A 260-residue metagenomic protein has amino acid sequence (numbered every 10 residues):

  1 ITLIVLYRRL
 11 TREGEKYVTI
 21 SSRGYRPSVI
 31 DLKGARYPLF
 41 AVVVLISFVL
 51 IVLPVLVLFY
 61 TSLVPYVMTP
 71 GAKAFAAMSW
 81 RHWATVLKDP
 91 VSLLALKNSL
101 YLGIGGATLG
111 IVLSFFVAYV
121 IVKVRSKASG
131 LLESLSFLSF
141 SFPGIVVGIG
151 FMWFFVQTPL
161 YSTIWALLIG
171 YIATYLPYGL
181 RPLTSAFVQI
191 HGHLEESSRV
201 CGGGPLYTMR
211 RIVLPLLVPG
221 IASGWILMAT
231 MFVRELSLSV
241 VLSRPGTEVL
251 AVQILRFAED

Functional and structural regions predicted by a protein language model:
I1, I30-Y37, S62-T69, F75-V91 (+2 more regions): Interhelical loop and adjacent transmembrane-helix boundary motif in polytopic membrane transport permeases
I1-I4, A41-V55, L138, F142 (+4 more regions): Transmembrane alpha-helices
L3-E13, G105-S136, G192-L194, P205-I212: Transmembrane-helix boundary motif in ABC transporter permease subunits
L6-L45: Transmembrane alpha-helical segments of polytopic membrane transport and secretion proteins
L10, G14, L53-L56, Y60-L63 (+7 more regions): Membrane-embedded alpha-helices of multi-pass transport/permease systems
R23-D31, M68-W80, T85, V124 (+5 more regions): Membrane-interfacial helix termini and adjacent extracytoplasmic/periplasmic loops of multi-pass transporters
D31, V124, E196-L217, E259: Short helix-to-coil transition segments within interhelical loops that connect adjacent transmembrane helices
F40-L45, V91-G103, S141, V147-G179 (+2 more regions): Loop-to-helix entry region at the N-terminal start of transmembrane alpha-helices in multi-pass membrane transporters
